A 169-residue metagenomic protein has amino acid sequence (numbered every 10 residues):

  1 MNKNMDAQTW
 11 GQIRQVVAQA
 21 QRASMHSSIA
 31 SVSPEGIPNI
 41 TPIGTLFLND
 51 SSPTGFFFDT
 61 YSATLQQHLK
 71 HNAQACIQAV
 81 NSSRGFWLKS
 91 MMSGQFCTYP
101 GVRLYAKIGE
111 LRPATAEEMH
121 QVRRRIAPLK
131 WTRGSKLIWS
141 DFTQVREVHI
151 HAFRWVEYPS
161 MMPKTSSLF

Functional and structural regions predicted by a protein language model:
M1-F169: Binding-site signature for planar aromatic cofactors or substrates
